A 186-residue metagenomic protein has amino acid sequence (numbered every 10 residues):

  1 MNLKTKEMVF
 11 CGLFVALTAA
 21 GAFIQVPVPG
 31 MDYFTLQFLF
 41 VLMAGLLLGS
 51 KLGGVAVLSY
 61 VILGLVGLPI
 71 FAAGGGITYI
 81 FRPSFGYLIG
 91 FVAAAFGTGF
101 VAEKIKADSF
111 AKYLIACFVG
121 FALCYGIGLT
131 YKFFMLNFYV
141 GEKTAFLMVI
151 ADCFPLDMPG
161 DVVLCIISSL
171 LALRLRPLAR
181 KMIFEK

Functional and structural regions predicted by a protein language model:
M1-A56: Hydrophobic transmembrane alpha-helices
N2, K6, P29, Y33 (+9 more regions): Juxtamembrane/transmembrane-helix boundary motifs in multi-pass membrane proteins
V9, L13, A20, T78-G126: Short helix-perturbing small/polar motifs within transmembrane alpha-helices
G12-A16, L39, M43, L58-I62 (+5 more regions): Residue-level signature of the transmembrane alpha-helical core of multi-pass small-molecule transporters
L17, G21, Q25, A44 (+11 more regions): Alpha-helical membrane-inserting segments
A22-F34, S59-A94: Interfacial aromatic-anchored transmembrane helix boundaries in multi-pass membrane proteins
G53-V57, L88, Y113, V149: Alpha-helical transmembrane segments and their helix-entry boundary regions
S109-K186: Membrane-embedded alpha-helical hairpins and interfacial helices in multi-pass inner-membrane proteins
